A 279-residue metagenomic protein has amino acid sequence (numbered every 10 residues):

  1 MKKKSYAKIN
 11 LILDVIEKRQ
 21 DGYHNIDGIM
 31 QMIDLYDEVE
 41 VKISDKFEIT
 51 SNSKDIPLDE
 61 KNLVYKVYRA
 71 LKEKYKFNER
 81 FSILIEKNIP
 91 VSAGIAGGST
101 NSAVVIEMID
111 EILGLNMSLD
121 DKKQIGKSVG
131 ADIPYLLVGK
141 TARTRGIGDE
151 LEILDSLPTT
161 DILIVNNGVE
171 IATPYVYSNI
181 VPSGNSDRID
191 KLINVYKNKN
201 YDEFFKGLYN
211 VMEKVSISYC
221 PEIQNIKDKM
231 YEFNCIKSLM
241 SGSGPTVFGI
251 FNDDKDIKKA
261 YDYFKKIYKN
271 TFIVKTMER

Functional and structural regions predicted by a protein language model:
M1-A93, E111, L115-D121, V129 (+3 more regions): ATP-binding N-lobe of GHMP and related small-molecule kinases
M30-I33, G126, M230, F264: Hydrophobic C-terminal alpha-helix "anchor/cap" residues
I49, V138, R143-K237, N252-K265 (+2 more regions): Conserved, helical-rich catalytic subdomain that frames metal- and/or nucleotide-binding sites in enzyme alpha/beta
Y65-R80, E107, K206-N225: A short, flexible low-complexity segment enriched in Lys/Arg and Gly/Pro that occurs in N-terminal basic tails
L84-L113, A131, I236-F251: Glycine/serine-rich anion-binding loops at beta->alpha junctions that coordinate negatively charged ligand groups
S118-S128, L208, K258-D262: Short, well-structured alpha-helical segments that form the helix of a local strand-helix-strand
G130, P134-G139: FAD-binding core of FAD-dependent oxidoreductases, characterized by glycine-rich FAD pyrophosphate-binding loops
